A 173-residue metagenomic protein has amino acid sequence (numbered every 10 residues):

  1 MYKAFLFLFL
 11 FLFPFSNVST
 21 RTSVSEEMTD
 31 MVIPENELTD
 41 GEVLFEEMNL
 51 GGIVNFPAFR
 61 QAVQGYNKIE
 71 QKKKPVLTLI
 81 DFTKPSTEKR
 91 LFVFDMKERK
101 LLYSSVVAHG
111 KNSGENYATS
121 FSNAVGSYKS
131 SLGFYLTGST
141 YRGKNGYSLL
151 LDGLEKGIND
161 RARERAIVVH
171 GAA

Functional and structural regions predicted by a protein language model:
M1-E27: Bacterial Sec-dependent N-terminal signal peptides
V24-A173: Cell wall/extracellular polymer interaction/catalysis modules
